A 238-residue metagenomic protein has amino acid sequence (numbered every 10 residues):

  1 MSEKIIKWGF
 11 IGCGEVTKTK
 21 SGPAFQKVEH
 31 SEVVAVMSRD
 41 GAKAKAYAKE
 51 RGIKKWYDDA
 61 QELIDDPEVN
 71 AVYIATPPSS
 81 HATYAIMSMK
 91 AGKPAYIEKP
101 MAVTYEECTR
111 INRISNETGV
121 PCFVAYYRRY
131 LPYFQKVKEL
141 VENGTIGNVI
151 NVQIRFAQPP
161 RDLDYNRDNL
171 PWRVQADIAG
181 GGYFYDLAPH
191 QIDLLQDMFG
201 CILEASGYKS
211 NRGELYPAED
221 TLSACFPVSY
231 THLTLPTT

Functional and structural regions predicted by a protein language model:
M1-R51: N-terminal Rossmann-like dinucleotide-binding module
T17, Y57, I97, C122-V124: Hydrophobic residues in well-ordered beta-strands that form the structural core
R51-N112: Beta-loop-alpha module in the N-terminal Rossmann-like domain of NAD(P)-dependent dehydrogenases, especially those
R110-Y127, I150: Rossmann-fold dehydrogenase core element
R128-Y208, R212-L215: Predominantly a Rossmann-like dinucleotide-binding segment in NAD(P)-dependent oxidoreductases
F226-Y230: Active-site beta-strand termini and strand-to-loop segments that position acidic
T231-T237: Conserved small/polar residues in nucleotide/adenosyl-binding loops
